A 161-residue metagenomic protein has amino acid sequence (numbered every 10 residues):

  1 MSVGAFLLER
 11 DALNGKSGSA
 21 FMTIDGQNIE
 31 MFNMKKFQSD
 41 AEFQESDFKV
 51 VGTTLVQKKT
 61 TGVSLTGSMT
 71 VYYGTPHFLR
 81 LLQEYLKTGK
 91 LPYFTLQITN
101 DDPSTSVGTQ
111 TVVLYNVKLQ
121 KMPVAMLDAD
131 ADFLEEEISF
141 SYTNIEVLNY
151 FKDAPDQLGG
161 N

Functional and structural regions predicted by a protein language model:
M1-A5, L148-N161: Intrinsically disordered, low-complexity terminal/linker regions enriched in Pro/Ser/Gly and acidic residues
S2-L81, N116-S139, V147: Solvent-exposed edge beta-strands and adjacent loop segments that serve as assembly or binding interfaces
G26, D102-S104, F151: Solvent-exposed strand-loop boundary residues in beta-sheet-rich modules
H77-L81, S106-G108, L148-Y150, Q157: Short acidic, gly/pro-rich beta-turn/loop elements at beta-sheet edges and active-site/ligand-binding grooves
L82-V113: Short, acidic/charged, Gly/Pro-enriched secondary-structure junctions
Q83-T88, F133-E135, D153-N161: Short intrinsically disordered coil segments
